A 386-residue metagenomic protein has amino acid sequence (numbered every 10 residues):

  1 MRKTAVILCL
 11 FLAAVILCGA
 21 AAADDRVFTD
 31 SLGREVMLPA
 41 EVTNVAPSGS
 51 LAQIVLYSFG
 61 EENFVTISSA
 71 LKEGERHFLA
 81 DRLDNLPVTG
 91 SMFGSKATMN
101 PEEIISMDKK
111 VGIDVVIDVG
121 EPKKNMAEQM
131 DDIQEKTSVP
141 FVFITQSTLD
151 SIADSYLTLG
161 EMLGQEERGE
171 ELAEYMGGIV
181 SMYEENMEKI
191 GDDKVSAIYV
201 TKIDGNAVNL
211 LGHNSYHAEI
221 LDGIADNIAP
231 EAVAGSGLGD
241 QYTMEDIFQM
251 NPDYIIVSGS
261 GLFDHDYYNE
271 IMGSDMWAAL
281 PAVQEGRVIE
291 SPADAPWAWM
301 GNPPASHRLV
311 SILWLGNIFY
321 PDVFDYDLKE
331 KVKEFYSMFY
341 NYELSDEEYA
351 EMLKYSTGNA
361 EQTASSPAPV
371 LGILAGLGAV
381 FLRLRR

Functional and structural regions predicted by a protein language model:
M1-D24, A360-R386: Secretory targeting signatures
D25-V27, E35, E128-A207, P230-A232 (+2 more regions): Extracytoplasmic substrate-binding proteins
S31-G33, L86-E103, S147, A234-M244: Short helix-initiation/N-cap motifs at beta->coil->alpha
V36-L38, Q53-S58, E73-H77, G205-L211 (+1 more regions): Short, solvent-exposed loop/turn elements at domain surfaces
N44-S48, V65-S68, D114-V119, P140-T145 (+6 more regions): Structural recognition of the beta-strand scaffold that forms the well-ordered cores of secreted hydrolase catalytic
A46-K124, N227-P230: A short, structured surface patch at a secondary-structure boundary
F93, N209-L238: Alpha-helical, coiled-coil/dimerization segments enriched in small aliphatic residues
G239-E290: A contiguous binding-surface segment within folded domains or other stable secondary-structure elements
